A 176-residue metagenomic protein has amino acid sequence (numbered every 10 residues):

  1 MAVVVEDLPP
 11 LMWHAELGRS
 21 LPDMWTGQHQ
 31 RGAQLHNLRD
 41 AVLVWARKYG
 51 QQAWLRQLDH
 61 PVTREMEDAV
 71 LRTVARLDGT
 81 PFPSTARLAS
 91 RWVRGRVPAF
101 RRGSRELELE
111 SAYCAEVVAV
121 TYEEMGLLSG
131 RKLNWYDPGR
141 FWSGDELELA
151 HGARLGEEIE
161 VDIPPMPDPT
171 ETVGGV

Functional and structural regions predicted by a protein language model:
M1-V176: Cysteine-nucleophile amide-bond enzymes
